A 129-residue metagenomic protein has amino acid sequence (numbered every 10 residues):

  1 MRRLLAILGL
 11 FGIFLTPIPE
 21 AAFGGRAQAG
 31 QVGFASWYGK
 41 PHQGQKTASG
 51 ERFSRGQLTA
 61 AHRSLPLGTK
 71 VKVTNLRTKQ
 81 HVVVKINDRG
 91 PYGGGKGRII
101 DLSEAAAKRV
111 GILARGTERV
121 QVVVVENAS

Functional and structural regions predicted by a protein language model:
R2-S129: Secreted/periplasmic proteins
